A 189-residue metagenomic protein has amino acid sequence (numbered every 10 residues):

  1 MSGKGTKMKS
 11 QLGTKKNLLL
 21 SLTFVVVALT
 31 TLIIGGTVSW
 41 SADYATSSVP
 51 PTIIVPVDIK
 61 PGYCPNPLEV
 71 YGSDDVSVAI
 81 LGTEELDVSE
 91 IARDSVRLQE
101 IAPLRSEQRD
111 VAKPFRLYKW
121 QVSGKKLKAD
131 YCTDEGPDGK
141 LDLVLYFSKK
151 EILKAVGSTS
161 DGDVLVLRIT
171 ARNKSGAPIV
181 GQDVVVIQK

Functional and structural regions predicted by a protein language model:
M1-K16: N-terminal secretory signal peptides that target proteins for export/translocation
L22-I34: Bacterial N-terminal signal peptides
V38-V76, K189: Boundary/junction segments of secreted and surface-exposed precursor proteins
Y63-N66, I80-V88: Short amphipathic, basic-aromatic surface patches that mediate peripheral association with negatively charged
N66, V70-Y71, L104-R105, V111-K154 (+1 more regions): Acidic, glycine-anchored loop motifs typical of Ca2+
G72-V78, A92, G162-V166: Short, solvent-exposed loop/turn segments enriched in Ser/Thr/Gly
G82, V96, I169-A171: Residue-level detector of buried hydrophobic side-chain packing in well-ordered secondary-structure elements
S158-Q188: Ser/Thr/Pro-rich, low-complexity mucin-like regions that serve as glycosylated stalks/linkers or repetitive adhesive
